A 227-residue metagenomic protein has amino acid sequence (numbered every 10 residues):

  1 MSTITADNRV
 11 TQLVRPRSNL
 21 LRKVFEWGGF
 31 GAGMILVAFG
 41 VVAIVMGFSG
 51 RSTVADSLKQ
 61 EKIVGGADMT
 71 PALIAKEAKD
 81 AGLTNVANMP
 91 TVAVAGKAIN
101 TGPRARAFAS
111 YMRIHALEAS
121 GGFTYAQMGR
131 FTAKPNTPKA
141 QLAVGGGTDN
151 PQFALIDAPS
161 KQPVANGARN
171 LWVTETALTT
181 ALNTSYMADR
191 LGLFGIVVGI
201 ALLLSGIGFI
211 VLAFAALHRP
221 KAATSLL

Functional and structural regions predicted by a protein language model:
M1-V54, L204, F214-L217: Hydrophobic secretory-pathway targeting helix
R17-W27, M187-L227: Juxtamembrane interface at the cytosolic side of transmembrane helices
V41-L73: Membrane-helix exit/juxtamembrane interface segments
V42, L117, M187: Residue-level marker of positions within ordered structural domains that often coincide with functionally constrained
G66-V173: Long, solvent-exposed extracytoplasmic domains/loops
F153-L203: Short, aromatic-rich amphipathic segments at membrane interfaces that lie adjacent to a transmembrane helix or signal
